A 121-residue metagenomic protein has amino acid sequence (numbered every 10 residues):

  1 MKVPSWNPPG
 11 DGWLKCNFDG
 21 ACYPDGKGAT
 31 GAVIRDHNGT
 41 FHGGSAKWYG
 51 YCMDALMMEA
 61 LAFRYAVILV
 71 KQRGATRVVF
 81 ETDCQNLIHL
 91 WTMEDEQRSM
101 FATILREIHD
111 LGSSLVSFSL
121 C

Functional and structural regions predicted by a protein language model:
M1-C121: Primary recognition of RNase H-like, Mg2+-dependent phosphodiesterase/nuclease domains
